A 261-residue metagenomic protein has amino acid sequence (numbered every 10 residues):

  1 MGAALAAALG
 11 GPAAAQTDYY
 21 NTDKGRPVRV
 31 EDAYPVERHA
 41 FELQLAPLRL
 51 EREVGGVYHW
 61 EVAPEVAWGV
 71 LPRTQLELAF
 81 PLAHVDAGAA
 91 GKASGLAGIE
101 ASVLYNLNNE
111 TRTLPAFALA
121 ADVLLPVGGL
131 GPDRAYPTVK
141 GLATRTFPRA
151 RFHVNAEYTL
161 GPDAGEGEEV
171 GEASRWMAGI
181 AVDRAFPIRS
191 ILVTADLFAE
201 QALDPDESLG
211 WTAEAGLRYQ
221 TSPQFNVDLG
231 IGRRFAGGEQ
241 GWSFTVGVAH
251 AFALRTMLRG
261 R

Functional and structural regions predicted by a protein language model:
M1-A7: Sec-dependent N-terminal signal peptides
G10-P12: N-terminal signal peptide c-region/cleavage motif recognized by signal peptidases
A15-R261: Transmembrane beta-barrel domains of Gram-negative outer membranes and organellar outer membranes
